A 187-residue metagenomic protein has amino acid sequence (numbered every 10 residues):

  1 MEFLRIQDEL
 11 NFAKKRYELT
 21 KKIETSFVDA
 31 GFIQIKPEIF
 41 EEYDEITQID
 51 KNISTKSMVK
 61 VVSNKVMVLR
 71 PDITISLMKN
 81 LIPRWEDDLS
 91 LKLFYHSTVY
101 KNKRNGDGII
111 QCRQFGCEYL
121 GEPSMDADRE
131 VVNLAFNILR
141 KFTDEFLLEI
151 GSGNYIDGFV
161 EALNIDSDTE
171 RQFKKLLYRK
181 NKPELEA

Functional and structural regions predicted by a protein language model:
E2-F12, E18-I75, K79-A187: Extended, charged alpha-beta segments that form solvent-exposed binding/catalytic grooves in nucleic-acid-handling
